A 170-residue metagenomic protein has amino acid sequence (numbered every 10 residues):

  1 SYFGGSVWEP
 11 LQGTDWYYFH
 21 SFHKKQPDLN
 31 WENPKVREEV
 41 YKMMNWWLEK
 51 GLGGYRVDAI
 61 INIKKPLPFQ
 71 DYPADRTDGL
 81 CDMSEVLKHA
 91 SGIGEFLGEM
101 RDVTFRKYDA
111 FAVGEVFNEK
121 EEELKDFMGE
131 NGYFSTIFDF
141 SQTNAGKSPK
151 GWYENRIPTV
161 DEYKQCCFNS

Functional and structural regions predicted by a protein language model:
S1-K50, I60-C81, E121-E122, S135-I137: Substrate-binding/active-site clefts of carbohydrate-active enzymes
R37, A90-G94, K150: Generic detection of long, well-ordered alpha-helical segments
Y41-G53, R156-K164: Short amphipathic alpha-helices and their capping/turn segments at secondary-structure boundaries
M43-M44, M83, M100, M128: Detector for methionine-enriched segments
Y55-V57: Hydrophobic residues within beta-strands of alpha/beta enzymes
Q70-A110: Alpha-helix-loop-beta-strand connector modules within alpha/beta enzyme cores
L97, R101-S170: Conserved alpha/beta catalytic core and glycan-binding cleft of carbohydrate-active enzymes
